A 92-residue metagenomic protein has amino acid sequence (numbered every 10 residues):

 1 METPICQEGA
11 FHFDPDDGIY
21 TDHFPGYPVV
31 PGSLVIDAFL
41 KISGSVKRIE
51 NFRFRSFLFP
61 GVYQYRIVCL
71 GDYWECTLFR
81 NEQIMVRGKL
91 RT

Functional and structural regions predicted by a protein language model:
M1-V30, I42: Catalytic strand-loop segment that frames the active site of acyl-thioester-processing enzymes
P4-Q7, C69-T92: HotDog/MaoC-like acyl-thioester-processing domains
A10-H12, H23, A38, N51-R53 (+1 more regions): Intrinsic disorder/low-structure terminal segments
F13-P15, F54, T92: Hydrophobic residues in beta-strands and at strand termini
P15-I19, L58, G71, E82: Residues that cap or initiate secondary-structure elements
A38-Y73: Hydrophobic beta-strand-centered segment that forms part of the acyl-chain substrate-binding groove
